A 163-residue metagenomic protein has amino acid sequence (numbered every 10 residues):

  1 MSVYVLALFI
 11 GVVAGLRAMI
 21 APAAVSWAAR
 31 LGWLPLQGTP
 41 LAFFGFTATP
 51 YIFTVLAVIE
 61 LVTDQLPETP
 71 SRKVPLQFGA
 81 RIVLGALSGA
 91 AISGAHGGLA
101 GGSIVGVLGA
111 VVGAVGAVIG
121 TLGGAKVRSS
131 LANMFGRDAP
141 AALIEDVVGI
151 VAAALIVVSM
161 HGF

Functional and structural regions predicted by a protein language model:
F9-A29, G149-L155: The first (N-terminal) embedded transmembrane alpha-helix
A42-V55, S103-I119: Structural signature of hydrophobic alpha-helical transmembrane segments
V58-V74, L122-M134: C-terminal ends of transmembrane helices
E60, A80-G89, E145-I150: Core segments of transmembrane alpha-helices that mediate helix-helix packing or line hydrophobic substrate/ligand
R72-V83, D138-A142: Cytoplasmic-side transmembrane-helix entry/capping segments in multi-pass membrane proteins
V83-A95, G109-K126: Mid-bilayer segments of alpha-helical transmembrane spans in multi-pass integral membrane proteins that mediate
S129-V148: Interfacial loop-to-transmembrane junctions
A154-F163: Juxtamembrane boundary at the C-terminal end of a transmembrane helix
